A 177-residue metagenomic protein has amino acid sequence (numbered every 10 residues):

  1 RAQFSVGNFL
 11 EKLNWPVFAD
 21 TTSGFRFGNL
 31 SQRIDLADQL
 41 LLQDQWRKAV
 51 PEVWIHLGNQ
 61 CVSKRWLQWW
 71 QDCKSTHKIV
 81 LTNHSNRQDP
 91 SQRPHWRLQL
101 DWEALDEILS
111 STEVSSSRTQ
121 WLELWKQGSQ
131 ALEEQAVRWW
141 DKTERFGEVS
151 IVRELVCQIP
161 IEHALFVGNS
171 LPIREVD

Functional and structural regions predicted by a protein language model:
R1, I55, A164-G168: Short hydrophobic beta-strand segments
A2-I79, R87: Glycine-rich, anion-gripping cofactor-binding loops and their flanking helix/strand elements in enzyme active sites
W69-I173: Phosphate/pyrophosphate-binding active-site segments
V176: Terminal RNA-binding accessory module
